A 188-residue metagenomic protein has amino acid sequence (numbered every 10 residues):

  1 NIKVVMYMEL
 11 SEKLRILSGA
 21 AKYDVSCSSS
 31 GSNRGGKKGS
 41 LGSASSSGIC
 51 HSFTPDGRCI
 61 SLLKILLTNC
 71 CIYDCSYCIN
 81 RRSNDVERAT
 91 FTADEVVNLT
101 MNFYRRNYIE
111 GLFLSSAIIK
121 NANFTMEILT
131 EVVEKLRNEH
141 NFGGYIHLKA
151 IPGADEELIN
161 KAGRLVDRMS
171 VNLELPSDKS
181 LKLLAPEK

Functional and structural regions predicted by a protein language model:
N1-C70: Flexible, acidic/Gly-rich N-terminal and inter-domain linker regions that tether and position cofactor-handling modules
S29-S32, Y77, A162, S180: Residues in and immediately flanking transmembrane alpha helices
G57-I60, I72-C75, G111, Y145: A common structural microfeature
N69-R81: Local cysteine-cluster metal-coordination motifs and their immediate loop/turn environment, predominantly Fe-S cluster
C71, E157-I159: Short, glycine/polar-rich helix-capping loops at beta-to-alpha or helix-loop-helix junctions that flank or form
R81-V96, Y104-L129, K135-E156, G163-K188: Core AdoMet radical
